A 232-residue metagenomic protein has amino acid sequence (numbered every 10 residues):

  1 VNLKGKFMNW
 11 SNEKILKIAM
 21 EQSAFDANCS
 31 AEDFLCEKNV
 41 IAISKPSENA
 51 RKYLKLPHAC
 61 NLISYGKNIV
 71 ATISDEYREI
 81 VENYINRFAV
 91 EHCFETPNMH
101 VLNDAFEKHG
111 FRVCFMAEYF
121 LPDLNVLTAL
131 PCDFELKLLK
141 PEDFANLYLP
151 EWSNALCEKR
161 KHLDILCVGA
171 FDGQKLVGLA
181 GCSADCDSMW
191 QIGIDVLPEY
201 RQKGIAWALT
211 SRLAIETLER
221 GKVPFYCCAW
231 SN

Functional and structural regions predicted by a protein language model:
N2-F144: Acyl-donor-binding surface of acyltransferase catalytic domains
V81-I85, W190-Q191, K203-G204: A short, polar/proline- and glycine-enriched secondary-structure boundary/capping micro-motif
D133-V168: Internal catalytic-core helix/loop-beta-alpha segment that presents or stabilizes conserved functional determinants
K159-C167, F171-M189, G193-L197: A conserved beta-strand-loop-helix scaffold within acyl/acetyltransferase catalytic domains
I192, Q202-E216: Conserved acetyl-CoA-binding loop-helix of GNAT-fold acetyltransferases
F225-N232: Conserved beta-strand-loop-alpha-helix junction that forms the acyl-donor binding cleft
